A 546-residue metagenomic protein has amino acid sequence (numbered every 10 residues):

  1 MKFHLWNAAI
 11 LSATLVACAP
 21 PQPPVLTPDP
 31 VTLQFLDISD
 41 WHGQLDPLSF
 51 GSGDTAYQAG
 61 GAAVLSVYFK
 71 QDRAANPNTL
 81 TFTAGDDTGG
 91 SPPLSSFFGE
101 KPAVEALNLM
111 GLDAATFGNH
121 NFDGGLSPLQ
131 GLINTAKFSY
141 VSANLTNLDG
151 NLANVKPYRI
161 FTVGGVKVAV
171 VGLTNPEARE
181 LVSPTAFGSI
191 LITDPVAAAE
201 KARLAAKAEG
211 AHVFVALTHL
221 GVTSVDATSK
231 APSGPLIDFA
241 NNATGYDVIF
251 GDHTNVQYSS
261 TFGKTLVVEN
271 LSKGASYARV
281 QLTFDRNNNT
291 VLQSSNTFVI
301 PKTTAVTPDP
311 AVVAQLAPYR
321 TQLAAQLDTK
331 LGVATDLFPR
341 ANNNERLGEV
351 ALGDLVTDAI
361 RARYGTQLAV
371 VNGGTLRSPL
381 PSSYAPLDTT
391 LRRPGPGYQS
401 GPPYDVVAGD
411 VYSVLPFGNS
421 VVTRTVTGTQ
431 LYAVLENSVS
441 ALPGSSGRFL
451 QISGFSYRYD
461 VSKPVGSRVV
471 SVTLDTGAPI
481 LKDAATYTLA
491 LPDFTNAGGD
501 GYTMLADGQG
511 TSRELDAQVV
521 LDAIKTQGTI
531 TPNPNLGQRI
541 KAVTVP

Functional and structural regions predicted by a protein language model:
M1-N7: Bacterial N-terminal signal peptides that target proteins for export
L11: N-terminal glycine-rich, Lys/His-bearing helix-loop that initiates the first secondary-structure elements of many
T14-A17: C-terminal motif of bacterial Sec signal peptides marking the signal peptidase cleavage site
A19-T307, A311, L347-A359, S440-L442 (+2 more regions): Acidic, metal/ion-coordinating pockets
L26-I38, Q44-Y68, L181, A186-V196 (+3 more regions): Catalytic centers of hydrolytic enzymes
